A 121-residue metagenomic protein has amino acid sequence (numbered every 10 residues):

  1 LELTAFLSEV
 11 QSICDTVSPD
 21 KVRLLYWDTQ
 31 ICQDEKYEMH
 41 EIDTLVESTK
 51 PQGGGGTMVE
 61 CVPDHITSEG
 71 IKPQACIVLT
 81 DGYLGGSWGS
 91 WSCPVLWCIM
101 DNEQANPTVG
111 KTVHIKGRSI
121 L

Functional and structural regions predicted by a protein language model:
L1-L121: Acidic, low-complexity intrinsically disordered regions
